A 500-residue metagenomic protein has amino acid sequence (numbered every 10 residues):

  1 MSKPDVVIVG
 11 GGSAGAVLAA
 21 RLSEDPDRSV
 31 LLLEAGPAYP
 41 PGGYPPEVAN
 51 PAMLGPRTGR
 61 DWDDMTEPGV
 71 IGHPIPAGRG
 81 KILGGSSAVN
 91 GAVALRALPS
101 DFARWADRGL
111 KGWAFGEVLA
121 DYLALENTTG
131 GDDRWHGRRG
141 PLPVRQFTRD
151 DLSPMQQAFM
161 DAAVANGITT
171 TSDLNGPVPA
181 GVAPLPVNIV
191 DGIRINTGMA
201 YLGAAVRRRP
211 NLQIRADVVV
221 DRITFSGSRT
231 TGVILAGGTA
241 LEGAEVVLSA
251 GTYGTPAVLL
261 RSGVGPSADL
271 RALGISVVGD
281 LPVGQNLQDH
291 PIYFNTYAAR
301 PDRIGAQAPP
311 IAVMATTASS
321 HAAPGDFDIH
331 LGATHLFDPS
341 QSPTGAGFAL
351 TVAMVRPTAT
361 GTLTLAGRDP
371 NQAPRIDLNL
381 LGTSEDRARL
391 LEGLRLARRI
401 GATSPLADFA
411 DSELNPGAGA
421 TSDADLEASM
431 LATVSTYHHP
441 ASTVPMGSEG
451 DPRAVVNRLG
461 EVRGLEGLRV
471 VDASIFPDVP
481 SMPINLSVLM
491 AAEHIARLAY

Functional and structural regions predicted by a protein language model:
S2-L123, A272, S276-H290, F294-Y297: N-terminal glycine-rich phosphate/pyrophosphate-binding loop and immediately adjacent elements
G12-V17, D150, T252-Y253, I475 (+1 more regions): Residue-level detector of alpha-helix initiation sites
D27-S29, G36-P41, I223, G232-Q307 (+1 more regions): Glycine-rich loop(s) and the adjacent beta-strand/alpha-helix scaffold that form part
E47-N50, D63, V182-I193, R215-A216 (+4 more regions): A glycine-rich dinucleotide-binding beta-alpha-beta segment and adjacent secondary-structure elements that constitute
A106-R222, S226-T230, F294-A298, A306 (+3 more regions): Conserved redox-cofactor binding core of oxidoreductases
A163, G274-S276, R395-G401, A492-Y500: Internal hydrophobic alpha-helix adjacent to the cofactor/substrate pocket in enzyme cavities
S276, T383-F409, A428-A432: Flavin-binding catalytic cores
I292-R395, V434-S442, V470-A473, P477-V479: FAD cofactor-binding and catalytic pocket of flavoenzymes
